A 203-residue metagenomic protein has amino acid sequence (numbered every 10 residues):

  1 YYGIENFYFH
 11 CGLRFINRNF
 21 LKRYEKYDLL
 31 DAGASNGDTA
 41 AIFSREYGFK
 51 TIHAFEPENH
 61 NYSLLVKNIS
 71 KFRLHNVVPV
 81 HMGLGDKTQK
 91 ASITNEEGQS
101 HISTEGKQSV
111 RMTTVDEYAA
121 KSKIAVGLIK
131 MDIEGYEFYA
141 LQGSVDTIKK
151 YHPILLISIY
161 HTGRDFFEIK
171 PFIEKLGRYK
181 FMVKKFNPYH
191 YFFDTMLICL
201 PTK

Functional and structural regions predicted by a protein language model:
Y1-K203: Phosphate/nucleotide-binding beta-alpha loop and adjacent structural elements of enzyme active sites
